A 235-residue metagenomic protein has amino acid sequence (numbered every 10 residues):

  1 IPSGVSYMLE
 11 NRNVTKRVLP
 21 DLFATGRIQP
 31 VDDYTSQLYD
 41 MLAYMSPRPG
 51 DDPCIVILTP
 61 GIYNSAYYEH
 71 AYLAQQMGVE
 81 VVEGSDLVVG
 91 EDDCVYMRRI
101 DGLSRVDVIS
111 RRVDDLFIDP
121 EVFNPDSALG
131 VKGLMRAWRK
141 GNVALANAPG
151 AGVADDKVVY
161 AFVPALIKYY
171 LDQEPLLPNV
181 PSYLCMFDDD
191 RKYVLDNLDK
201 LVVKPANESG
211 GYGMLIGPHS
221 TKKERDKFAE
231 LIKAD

Functional and structural regions predicted by a protein language model:
I1-D235: Domain-scale recognition of functional cores that engage charged ligands
